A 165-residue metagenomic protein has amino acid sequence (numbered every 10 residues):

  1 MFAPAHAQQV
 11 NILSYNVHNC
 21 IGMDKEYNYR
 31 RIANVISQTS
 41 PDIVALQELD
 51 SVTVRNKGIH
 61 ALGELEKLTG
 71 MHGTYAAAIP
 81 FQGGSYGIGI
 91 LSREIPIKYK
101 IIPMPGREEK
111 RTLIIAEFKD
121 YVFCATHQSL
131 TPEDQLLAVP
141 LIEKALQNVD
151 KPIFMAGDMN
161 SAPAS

Functional and structural regions predicted by a protein language model:
M1-Q9: Bacterial Sec-dependent N-terminal signal peptides
Q9-I21, K100, I115-S129: Active-site-proximal beta-strand elements of phosphoester/diester hydrolases
V10-V17, I32-N56, F123-T126, I142-S165: Active-site beta-strand/loop signature of hydrolases that rely on acidic residues for catalysis
D24-K25, L49-Y121: Structured beta-strand-rich core segments of catalytic domains in phosphoester-bond hydrolases
Y27-R30, G58-G63, L137-E143: Charged helix-capping and loop-helix junction motifs
P80-F81, P105-G106, L130-P132, N160-A162: Short, catalytically relevant binding-site loops at active-site mouths
R107, I115-E117, C124-L136, P140-E143: Internal catalytic-core helix/loop-beta-alpha segment that presents or stabilizes conserved functional determinants
